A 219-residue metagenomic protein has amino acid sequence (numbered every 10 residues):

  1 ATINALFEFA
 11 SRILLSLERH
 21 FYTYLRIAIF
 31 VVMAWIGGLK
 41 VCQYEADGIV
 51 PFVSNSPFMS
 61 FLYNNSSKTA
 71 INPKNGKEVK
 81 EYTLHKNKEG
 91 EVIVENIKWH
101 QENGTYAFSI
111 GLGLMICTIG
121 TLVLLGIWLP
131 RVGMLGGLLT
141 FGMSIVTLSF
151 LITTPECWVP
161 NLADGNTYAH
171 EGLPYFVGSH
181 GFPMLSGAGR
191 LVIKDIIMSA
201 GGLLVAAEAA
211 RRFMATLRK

Functional and structural regions predicted by a protein language model:
A1-K219: Membrane-interface extramembranous regions
